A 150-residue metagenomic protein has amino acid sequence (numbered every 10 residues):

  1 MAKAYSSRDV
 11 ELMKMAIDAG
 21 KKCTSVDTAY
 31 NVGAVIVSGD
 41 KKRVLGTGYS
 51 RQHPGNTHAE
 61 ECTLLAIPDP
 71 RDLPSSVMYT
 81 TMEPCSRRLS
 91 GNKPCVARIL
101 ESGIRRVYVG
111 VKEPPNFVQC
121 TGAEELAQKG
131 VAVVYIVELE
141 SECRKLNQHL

Functional and structural regions predicted by a protein language model:
A2-T28: Short, basic/aromatic recognition patches
D9, G33, E60: Acidic active-site catalytic centers that drive phospho-/nucleotidyl reactions and related ester hydrolyses
T28-V32, T57: Short, basic and Ser/Thr-rich N-terminal targeting/leader segments
N31-K42: Short beta-strand scaffold segments in enzyme catalytic cores
V44-R144: Zn2+-dependent cytidine deaminase-like catalytic core
K145-L150: N-terminal nucleotide/polyanion-binding subdomain common to many enzyme families
